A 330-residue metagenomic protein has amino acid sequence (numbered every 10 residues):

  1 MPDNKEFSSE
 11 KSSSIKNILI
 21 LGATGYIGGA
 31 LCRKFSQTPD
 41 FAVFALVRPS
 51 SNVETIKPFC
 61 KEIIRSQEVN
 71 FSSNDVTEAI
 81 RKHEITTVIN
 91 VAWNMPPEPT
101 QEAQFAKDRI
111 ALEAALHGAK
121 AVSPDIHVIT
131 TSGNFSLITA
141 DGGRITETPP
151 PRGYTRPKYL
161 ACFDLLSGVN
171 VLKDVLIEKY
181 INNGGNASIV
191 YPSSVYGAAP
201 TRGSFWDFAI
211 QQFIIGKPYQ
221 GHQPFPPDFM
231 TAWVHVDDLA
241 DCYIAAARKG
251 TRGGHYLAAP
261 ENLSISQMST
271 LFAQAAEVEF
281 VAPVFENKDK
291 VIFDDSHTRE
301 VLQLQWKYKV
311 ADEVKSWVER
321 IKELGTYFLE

Functional and structural regions predicted by a protein language model:
S14, E113-L166: Conserved Rossmann-fold NAD(P)-dependent oxidoreductase catalytic core, especially the SDR/UDP-sugar
I15-F41: N-terminal Rossmann NAD(P)H-binding glycine-rich loop of SDR-like oxidoreductase domains
L21, L46, V91, V128-G133 (+1 more regions): SDR active-site strand-loop-helix element
D40-S50: Conserved glycine-rich Rossmann-like NAD(P)H-binding loop of the short-chain dehydrogenase/reductase
S50-G118: NAD(P)H-binding glycine-rich loop region in Rossmannoid oxidoreductase-like domains and their noncatalytic homologs
T155-S188: Active-site Tyr-X1-5-Lys
E178-F229: NAD(P)-dependent short-chain dehydrogenase/reductase
F229-M230, D238-K290, D295, W317-E330: Mid/C-terminal beta-alpha module of Rossmann-like enzyme folds, strongest in SDR-family dehydrogenases/epimerases
